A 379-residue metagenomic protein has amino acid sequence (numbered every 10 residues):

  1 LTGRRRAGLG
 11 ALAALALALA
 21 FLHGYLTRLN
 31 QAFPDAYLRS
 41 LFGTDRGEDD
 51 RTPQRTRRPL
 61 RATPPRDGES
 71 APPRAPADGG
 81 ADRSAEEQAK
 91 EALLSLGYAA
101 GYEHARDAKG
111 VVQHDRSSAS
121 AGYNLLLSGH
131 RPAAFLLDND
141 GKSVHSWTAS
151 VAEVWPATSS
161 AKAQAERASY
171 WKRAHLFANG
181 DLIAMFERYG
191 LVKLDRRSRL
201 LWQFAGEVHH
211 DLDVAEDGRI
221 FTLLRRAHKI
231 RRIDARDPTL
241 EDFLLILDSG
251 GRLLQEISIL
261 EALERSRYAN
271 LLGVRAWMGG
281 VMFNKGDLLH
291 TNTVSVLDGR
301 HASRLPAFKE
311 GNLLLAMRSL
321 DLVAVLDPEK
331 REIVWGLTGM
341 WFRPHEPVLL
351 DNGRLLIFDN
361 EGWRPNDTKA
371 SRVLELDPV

Functional and structural regions predicted by a protein language model:
L1-T2: N-terminal secretory signal peptides that target proteins for export/translocation
R5-V379: Histidine-/acidic-rich catalytic cores in large beta-rich domains
